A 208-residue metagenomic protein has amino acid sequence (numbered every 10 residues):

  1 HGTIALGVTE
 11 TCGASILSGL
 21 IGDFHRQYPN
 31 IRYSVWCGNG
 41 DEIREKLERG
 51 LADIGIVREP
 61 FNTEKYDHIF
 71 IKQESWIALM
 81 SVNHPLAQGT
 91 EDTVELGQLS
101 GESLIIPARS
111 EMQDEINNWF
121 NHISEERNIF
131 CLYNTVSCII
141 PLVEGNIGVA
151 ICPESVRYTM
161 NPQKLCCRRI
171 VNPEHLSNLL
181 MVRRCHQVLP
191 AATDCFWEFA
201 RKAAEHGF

Functional and structural regions predicted by a protein language model:
H1-T63, E126, L132-T135: Central regulatory/effector-binding core of bacterial HTH transcription factors
T3-G7, G55, L79, I105 (+2 more regions): Short, well-ordered beta-strand segments
L6, L47-E48, L99, P141-I147 (+1 more regions): Hydrophobic residues within well-ordered alpha-helices
C12, I16, C166-F208: A late-sequence structural motif
G19-D23, G40-M80, Q88, N118-W119 (+2 more regions): Short beta-strand-centered segments that line the small-molecule binding cleft or hinge of alpha/beta clamshell
I43-R44, C138-I140, R157: Short, hydrophobic alpha-helical packing/hinge segments within bilobed ligand-binding/sensory domains
E59-P60, V82, E111, P153-V156 (+1 more regions): Short secondary-structure boundary segments
D92, E102-I123, L189-W197, G207-F208: Secondary-structure junction motif
